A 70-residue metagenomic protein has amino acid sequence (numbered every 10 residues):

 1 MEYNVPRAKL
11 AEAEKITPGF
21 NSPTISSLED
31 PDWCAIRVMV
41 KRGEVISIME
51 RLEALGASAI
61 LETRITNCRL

Functional and structural regions predicted by a protein language model:
M1-L70: Small-molecule-sensing regulatory modules
